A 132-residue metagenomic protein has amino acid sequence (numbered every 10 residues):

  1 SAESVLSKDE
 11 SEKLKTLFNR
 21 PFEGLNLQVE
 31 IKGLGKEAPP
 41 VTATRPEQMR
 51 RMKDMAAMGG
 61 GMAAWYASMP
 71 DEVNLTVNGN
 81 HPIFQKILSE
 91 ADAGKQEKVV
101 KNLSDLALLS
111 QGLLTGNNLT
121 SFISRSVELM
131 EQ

Functional and structural regions predicted by a protein language model:
S1-Q132: Long, intrinsically disordered, charge-dense linkers/tails
